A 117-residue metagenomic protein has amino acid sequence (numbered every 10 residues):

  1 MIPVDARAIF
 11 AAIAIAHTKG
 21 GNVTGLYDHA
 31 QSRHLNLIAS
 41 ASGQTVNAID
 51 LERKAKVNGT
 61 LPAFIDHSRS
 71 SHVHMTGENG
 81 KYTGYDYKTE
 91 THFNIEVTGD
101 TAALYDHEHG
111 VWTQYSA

Functional and structural regions predicted by a protein language model:
I2-A117: Repetitive, compositionally biased segments used for assembly/scaffolding
